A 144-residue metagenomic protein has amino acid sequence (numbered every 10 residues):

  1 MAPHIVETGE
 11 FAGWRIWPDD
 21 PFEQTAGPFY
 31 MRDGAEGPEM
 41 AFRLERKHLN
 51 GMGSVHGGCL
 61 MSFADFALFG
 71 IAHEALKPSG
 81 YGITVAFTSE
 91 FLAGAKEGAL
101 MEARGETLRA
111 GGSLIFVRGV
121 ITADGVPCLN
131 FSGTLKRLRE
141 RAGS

Functional and structural regions predicted by a protein language model:
M1-S144: Terminal targeting signals and extreme-terminal segments of soluble enzymes
